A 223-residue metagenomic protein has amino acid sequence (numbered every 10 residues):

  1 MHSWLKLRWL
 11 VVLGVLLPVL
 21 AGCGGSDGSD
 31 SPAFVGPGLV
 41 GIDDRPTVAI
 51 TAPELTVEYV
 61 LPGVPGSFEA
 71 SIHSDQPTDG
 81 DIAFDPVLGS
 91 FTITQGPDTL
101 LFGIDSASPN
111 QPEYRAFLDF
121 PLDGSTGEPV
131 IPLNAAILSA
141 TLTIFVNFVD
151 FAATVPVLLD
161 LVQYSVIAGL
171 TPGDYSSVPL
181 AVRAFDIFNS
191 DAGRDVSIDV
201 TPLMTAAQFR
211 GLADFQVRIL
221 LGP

Functional and structural regions predicted by a protein language model:
M1-V11: Bacterial N-terminal signal peptides that target proteins for export
V19-G22: C-terminal motif of bacterial Sec signal peptides marking the signal peptidase cleavage site
G25-G127: Flexible, small-residue-rich N-terminal segments that precede or flank a structured functional core
I42, R218-P223: Short beta-strand-plus-loop segments that form exposed binding edges in beta-rich domains
L55, F120, L133-V149: A short beta-strand element within beta-rich, extracytoplasmic domains of secreted/secretory-pathway proteins
G124-T126, N147-V149, G222-P223: Acidic glycine-/aspartate-rich tracts in secreted/extracellular proteins
G127-L138, A207: Extracellular/lumenal carbohydrate-interaction signature centered on repeated Trp-anchored short motifs
V146-G211, F215: Beta-strand-rich interaction/scaffold domains
